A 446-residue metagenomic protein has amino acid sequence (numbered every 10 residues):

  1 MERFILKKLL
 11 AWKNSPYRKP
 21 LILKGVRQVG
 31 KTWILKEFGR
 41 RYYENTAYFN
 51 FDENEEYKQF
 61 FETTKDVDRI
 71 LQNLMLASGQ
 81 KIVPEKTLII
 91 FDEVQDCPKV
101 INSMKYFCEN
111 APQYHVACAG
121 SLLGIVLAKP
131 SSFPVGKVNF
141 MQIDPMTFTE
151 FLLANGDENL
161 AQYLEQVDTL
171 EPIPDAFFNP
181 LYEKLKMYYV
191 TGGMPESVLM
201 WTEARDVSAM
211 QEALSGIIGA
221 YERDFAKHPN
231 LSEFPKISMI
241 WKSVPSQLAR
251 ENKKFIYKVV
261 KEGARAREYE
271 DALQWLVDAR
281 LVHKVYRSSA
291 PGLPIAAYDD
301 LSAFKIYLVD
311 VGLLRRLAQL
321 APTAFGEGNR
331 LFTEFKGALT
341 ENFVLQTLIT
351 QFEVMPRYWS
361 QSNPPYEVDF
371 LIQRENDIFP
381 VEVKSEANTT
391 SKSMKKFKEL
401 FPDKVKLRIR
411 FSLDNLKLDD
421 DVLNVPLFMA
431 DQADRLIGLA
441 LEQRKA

Functional and structural regions predicted by a protein language model:
E2-P16: Pre-Walker A adenine-sensing motif
K13-L21, Q28, E37-R41, D271-A446: A cross-kingdom feature that marks ATP-driven nucleic-acid transaction machinery
K31: Conserved lysine of the Walker
E53-P84: Short glycine-rich substrate-engagement loop in P-loop NTPases that contacts/grips substrate
I82-V100: Conserved P-loop NTPase "ATPase switch" module shared by AAA+ and STAND
I90, H115-S121, Q142: Structural recognition of the conserved hydrophobic beta-strand(s) that form the central parallel beta-sheet of P-loop
G124-F140, L152-D157: Short regulatory helix/loop adjacent to the ATP-binding pocket of P-loop NTPases
L153-Q346, P356-N363: Interdomain hinge/linker elements that couple catalytic modules in large macromolecular machines
